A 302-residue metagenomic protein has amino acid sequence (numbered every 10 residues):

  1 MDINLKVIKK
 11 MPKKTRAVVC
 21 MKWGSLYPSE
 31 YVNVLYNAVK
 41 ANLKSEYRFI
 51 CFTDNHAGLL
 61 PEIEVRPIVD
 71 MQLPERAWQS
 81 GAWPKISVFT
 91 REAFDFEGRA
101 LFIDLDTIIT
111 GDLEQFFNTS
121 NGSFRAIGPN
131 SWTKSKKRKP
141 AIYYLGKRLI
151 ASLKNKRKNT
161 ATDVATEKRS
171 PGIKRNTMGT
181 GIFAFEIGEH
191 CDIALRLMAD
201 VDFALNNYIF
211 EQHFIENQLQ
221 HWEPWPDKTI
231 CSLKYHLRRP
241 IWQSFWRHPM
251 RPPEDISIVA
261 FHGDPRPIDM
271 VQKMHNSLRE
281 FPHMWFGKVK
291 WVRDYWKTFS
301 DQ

Functional and structural regions predicted by a protein language model:
D2-V34, S45, C51, P61-I68 (+2 more regions): A glycosyltransferase accessory/donor-loop signature
Y36-K40: Surface-exposed amphipathic alpha-helices with a cationic face
S45-D54, R99-L101, R125-A126, P224-W225: Short, hydrophobic beta-strand segments that form beta-sheet elements in well-ordered domains
T53-I63, G172-T177: Short, surface-exposed acidic-centric catalytic microdomains
A57-L60, E64-P67, M71, P84-R138 (+1 more regions): GT-A fold catalytic core of metal-dependent nucleotide-sugar glycosyltransferases, centered on the diacidic
P74-G81, F245: An acidic/histidine-cluster motif and surrounding catalytic segment that typifies divalent-metal-assisted enzyme active
S120, N176-M178, E254: Short gly/pro-enriched beta-turn/loop segments at secondary-structure junctions
R125-R148, A165-A184: Short beta-strand-to-loop element that shapes/binds the nucleotide-sugar donor at the catalytic cleft/hinge
